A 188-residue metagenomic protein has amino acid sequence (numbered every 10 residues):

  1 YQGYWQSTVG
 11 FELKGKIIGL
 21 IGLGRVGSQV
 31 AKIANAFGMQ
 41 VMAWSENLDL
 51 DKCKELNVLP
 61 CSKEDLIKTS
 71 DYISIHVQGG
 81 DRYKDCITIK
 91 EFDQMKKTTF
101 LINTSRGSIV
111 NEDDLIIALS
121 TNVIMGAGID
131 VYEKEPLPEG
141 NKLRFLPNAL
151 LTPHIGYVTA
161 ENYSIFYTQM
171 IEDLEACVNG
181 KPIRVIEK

Functional and structural regions predicted by a protein language model:
Y1-I17, K32, A36, I186: Phosphate-binding beta-alpha-beta segment of Rossmann-like dinucleotide-binding domains, i.e., the NAD(P)
Y4-V9, E133-K188: C-terminal helix-to-coil terminal segments
L23-G24: Glycine-rich Rossmann-fold phosphate-binding loop(s) that bind the pyrophosphate of adenine dinucleotide cofactors
G27-S28: N-terminal Rossmann-fold NAD(P) dinucleotide-binding loop
F37, L56-N57, F145-P147: Short, structured coil segments at secondary-structure junctions
V41-A43: Short beta-strand "acidic-cap" motif of Rossmann-like dinucleotide-binding folds
N47-K142: Rossmann-like adenosine-cofactor binding region
